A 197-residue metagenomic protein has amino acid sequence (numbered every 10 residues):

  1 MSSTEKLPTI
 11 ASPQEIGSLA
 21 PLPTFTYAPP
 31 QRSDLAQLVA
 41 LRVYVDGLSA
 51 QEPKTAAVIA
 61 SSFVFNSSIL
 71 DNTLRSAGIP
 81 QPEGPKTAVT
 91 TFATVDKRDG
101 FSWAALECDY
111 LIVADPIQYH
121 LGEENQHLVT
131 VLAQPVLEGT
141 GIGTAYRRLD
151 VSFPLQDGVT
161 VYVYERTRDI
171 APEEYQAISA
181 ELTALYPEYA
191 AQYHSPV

Functional and structural regions predicted by a protein language model:
M1-S33: Transmembrane alpha-helical segments
A20-V58, F63, S67-V197: C-terminal luminal/periplasmic domains and tails of membrane-associated envelope-modifying transferases
